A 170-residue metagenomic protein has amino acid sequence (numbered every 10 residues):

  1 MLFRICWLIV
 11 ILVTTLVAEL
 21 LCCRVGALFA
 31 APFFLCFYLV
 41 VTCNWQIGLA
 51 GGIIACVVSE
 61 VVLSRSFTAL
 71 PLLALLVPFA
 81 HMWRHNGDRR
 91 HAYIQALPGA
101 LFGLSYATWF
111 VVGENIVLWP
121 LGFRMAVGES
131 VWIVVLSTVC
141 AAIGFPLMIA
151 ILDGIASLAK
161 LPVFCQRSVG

Functional and structural regions predicted by a protein language model:
M1-G170: Terminal, non-globular segments
